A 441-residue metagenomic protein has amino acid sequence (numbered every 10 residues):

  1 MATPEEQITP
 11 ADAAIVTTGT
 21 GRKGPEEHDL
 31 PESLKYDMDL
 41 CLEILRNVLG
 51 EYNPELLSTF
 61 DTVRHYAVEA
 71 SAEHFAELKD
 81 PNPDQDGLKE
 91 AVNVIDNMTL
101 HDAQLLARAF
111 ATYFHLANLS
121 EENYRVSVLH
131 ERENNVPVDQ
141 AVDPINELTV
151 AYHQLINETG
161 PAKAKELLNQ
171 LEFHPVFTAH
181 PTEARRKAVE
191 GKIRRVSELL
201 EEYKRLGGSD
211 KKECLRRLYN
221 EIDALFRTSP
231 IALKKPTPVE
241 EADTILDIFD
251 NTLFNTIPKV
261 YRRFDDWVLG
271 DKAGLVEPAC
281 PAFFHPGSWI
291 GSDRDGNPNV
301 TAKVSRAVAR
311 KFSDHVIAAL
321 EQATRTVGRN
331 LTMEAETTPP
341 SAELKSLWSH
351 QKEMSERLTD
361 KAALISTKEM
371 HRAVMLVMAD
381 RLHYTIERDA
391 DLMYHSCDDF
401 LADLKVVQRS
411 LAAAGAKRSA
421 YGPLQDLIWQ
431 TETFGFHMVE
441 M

Functional and structural regions predicted by a protein language model:
A2-M441: Often metal-dependent polyanion-binding catalytic scaffolds in large enzymes
